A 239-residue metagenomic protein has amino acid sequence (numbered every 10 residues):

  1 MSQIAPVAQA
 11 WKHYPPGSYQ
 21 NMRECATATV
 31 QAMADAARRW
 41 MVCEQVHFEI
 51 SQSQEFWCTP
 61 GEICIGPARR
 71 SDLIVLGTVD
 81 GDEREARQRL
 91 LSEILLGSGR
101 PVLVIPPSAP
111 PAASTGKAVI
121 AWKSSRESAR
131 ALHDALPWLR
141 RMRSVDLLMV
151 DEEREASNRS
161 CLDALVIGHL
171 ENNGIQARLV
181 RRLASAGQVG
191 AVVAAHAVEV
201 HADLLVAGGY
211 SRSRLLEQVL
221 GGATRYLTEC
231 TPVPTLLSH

Functional and structural regions predicted by a protein language model:
M1, T78, G208-Y210, H239: Short secondary-structure boundary segments
M1-S18, G97, S114-R182, A202: Small/aliphatic-rich secondary-structure junction motif
G17-A32: A short acidic, glycine-rich active-site loop that binds or catalyzes chemistry on phosphate/adenosine moieties
E24, R39-I74, N172-L205, S211-L216 (+2 more regions): Structural beta-alpha unit
A37, V42-C43, H47-E49, R84-P106 (+1 more regions): P-loop/Walker A phosphate-binding loop and immediately adjacent motor/lid segment at beta-alpha junctions
P60, R87-Q88, S128-A131, V189-G190 (+1 more regions): Amphipathic coiled-coil/heptad-repeat helices and related helical stalk/stem segments that mediate oligomerization
I65-L148, E229-H239: Intrinsically disordered or low-complexity boundary/linker segments at protein termini and domain junctions
Q88-L90, S160-A164, V193-A194, V219-T224: Charged helix-capping and loop-helix junction motifs
